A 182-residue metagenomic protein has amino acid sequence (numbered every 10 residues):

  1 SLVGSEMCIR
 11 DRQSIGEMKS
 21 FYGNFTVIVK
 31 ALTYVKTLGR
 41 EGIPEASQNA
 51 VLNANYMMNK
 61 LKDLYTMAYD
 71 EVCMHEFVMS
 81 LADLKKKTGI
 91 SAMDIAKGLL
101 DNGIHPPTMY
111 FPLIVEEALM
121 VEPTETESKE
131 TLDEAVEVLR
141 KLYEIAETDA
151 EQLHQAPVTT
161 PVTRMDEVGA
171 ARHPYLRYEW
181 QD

Functional and structural regions predicted by a protein language model:
L2-I9: Short, small-residue-biased leader/transition segments that mark boundaries at the very start of proteins
S5, V29-A31, A68-Y69: Short hydrophobic/aromatic-rich motifs at helix boundaries and adjacent loops
D11-R12, V35-D182: Non-catalytic terminal extensions of PLP-dependent enzymes
S14-E17: A structural-propensity feature for long, helix-poor, extended segments
K19-L32: PLP-dependent aminotransferase class I/II
